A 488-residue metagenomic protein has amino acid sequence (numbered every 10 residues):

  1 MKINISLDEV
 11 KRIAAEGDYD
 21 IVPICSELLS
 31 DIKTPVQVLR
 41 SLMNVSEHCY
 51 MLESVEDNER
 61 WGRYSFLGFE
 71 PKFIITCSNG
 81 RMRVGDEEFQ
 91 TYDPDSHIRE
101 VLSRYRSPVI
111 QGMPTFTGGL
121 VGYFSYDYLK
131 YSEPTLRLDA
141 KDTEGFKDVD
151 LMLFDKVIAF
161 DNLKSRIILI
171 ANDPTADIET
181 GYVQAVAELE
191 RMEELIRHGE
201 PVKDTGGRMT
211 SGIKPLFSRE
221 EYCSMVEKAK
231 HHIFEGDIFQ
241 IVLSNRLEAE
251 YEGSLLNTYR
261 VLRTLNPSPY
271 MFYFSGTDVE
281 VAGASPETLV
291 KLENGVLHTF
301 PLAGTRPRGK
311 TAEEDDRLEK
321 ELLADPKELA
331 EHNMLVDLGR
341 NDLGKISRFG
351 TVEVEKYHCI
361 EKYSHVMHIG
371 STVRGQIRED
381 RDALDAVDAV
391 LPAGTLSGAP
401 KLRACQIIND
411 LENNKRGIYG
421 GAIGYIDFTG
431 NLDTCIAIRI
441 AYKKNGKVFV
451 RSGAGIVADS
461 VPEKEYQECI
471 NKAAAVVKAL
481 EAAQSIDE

Functional and structural regions predicted by a protein language model:
M1-E488: Extended alpha-helical targeting/anchoring segments, especially N-terminal organellar/secretory targeting helices
